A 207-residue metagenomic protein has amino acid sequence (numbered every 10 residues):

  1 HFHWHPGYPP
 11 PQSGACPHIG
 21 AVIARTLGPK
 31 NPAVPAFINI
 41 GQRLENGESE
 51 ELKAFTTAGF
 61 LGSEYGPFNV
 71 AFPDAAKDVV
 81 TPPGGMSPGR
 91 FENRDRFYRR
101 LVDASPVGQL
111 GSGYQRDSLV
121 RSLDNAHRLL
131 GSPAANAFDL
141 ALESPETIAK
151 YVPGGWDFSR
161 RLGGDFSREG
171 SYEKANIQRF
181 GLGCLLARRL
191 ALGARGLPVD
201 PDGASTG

Functional and structural regions predicted by a protein language model:
H1-G207: Ligand-binding pockets and gating/stacking loops
